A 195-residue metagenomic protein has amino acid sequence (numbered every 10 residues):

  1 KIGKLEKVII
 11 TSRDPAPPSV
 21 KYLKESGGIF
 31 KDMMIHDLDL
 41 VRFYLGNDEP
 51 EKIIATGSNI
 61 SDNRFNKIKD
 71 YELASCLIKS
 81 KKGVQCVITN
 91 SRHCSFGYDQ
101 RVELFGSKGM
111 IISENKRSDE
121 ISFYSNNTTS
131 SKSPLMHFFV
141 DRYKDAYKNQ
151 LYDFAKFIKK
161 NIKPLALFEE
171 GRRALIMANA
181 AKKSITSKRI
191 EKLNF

Functional and structural regions predicted by a protein language model:
K1-S19: A contiguous active-site-proximal alpha/beta segment in oxidoreductase catalytic domains
E6, E72-A74, Q100: Change "...and in nucleic-acid phosphodiester-cleaving endonucleases..." to "...and in nucleic-acid processing enzymes
V8-T11, A55, L193: Short glycine/serine/threonine-enriched helix-capping/active-site loop that flanks the nucleotide-sugar donor pocket
A16-K21, T129-S133: The feature captures the short pre-catalytic strand/loop hairpin that immediately precedes and shapes the active-site
P17-Q85, S91-F96, E169: Rossmann-like dinucleotide-binding domain that binds NAD(P)(H)
D37-L38, K148-Y152, A178: A general structural signal for well-ordered alpha-helical segments in protein cores
G57, R64-N66, K81-N149: NAD(P)-dinucleotide binding in Rossmann-like oxidoreductases
K81, F154-F195: C-terminal helix-rich "cap/oligomerization" subdomain common to oxidoreductases
